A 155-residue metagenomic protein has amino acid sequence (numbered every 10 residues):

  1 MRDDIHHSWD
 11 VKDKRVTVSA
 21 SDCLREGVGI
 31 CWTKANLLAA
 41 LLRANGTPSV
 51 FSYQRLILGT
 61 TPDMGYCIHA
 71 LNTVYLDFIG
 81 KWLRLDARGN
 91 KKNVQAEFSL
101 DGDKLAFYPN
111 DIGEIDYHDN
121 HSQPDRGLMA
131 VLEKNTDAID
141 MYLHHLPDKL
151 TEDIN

Functional and structural regions predicted by a protein language model:
M1-E26: Secondary-structure boundary elements
R2, L42-R43, G80: Hydrophobic/aromatic-lined pockets within catalytic cores
L24-V28, T61-P62: Short, surface-exposed loop/turn motifs that are enriched in glycine and acidic residues and include a nearby proline
G27-Y53, N72: Cysteine-centered nucleophilic/redox motifs
T33, L56-N155: His-Asp-centered catalytic microenvironments across diverse enzyme cores, prominently the transglutaminase-like
